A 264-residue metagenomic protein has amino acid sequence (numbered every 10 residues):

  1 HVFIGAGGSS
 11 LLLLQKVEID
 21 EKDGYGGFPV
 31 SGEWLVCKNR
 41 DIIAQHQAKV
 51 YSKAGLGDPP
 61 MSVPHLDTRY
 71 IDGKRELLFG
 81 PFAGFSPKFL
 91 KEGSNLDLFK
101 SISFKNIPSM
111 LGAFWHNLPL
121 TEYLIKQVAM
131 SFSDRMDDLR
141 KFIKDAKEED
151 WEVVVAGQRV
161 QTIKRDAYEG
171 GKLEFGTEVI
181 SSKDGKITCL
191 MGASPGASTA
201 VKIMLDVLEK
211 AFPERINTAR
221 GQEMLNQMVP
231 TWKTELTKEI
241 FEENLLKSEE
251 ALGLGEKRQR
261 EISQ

Functional and structural regions predicted by a protein language model:
H1-E122, Q127-V155, G171-L173, I180-S182 (+1 more regions): Active-site substrate-recognition segment that forms the wall of the catalytic cavity or substrate channel
E148, E152-Q264: C-terminal lid/capping helical subdomain adjacent to the catalytic/cofactor pocket in oxidative enzymes
